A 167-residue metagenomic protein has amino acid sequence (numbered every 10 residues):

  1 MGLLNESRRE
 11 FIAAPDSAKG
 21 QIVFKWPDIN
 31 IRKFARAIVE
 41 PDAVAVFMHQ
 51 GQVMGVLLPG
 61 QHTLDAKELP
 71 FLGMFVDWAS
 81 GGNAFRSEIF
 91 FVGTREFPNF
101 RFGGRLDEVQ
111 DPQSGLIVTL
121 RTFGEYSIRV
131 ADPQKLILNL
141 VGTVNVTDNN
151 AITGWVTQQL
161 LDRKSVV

Functional and structural regions predicted by a protein language model:
M1-V141, N145, A151: Interfacial loop/beta elements and low-complexity acidic/Ser/Thr-rich segments of macromolecular assembly/processing
I152-D162: Extended, charge-rich, solvent-exposed interface segments
V166: Conserved small/polar residues in nucleotide/adenosyl-binding loops
